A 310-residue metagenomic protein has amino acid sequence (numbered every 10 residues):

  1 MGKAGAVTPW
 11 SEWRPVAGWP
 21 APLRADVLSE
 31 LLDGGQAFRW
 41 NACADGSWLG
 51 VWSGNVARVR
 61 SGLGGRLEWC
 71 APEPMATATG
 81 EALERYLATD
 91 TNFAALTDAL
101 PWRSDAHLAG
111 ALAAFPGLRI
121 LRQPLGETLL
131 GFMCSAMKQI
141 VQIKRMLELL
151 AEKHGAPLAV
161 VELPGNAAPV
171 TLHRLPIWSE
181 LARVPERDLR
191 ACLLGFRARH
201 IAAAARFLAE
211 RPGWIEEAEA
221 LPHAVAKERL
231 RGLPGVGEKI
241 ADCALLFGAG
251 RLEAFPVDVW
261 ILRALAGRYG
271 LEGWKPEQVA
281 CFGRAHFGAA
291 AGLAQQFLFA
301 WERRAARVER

Functional and structural regions predicted by a protein language model:
M1-R310: HhH-family (HhH-GPD) DNA N-glycosylase catalytic core used in base-excision repair
